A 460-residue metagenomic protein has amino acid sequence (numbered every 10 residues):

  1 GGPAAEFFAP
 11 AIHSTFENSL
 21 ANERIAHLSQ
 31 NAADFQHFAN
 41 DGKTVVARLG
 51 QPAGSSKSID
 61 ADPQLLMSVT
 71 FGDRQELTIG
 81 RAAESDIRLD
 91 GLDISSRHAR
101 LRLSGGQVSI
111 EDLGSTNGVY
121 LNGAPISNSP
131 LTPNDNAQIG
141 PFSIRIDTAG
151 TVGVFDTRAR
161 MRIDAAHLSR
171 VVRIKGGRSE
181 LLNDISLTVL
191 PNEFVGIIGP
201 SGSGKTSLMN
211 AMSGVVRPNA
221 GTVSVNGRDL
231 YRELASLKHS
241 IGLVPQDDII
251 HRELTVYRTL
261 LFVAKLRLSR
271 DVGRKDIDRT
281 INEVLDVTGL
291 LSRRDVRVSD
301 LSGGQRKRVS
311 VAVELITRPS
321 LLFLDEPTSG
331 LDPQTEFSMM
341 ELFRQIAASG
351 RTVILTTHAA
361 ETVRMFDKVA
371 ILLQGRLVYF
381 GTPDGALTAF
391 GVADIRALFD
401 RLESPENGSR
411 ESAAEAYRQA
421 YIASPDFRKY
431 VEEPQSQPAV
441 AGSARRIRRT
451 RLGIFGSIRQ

Functional and structural regions predicted by a protein language model:
G1-A9, S14, T70-P141: Forkhead-associated
A4-F8, T15, L20, V108 (+12 more regions): Topological signature of polytopic alpha-helical transporters
L121, G221-D229, L237: Conserved ABC transporter NBD signature motif
S213: Helix-to-loop junction immediately C-terminal to a conserved catalytic motif
R252-S269: Q-loop/switch helix immediately C-terminal to the Walker
L261, K265, D276-R293: Conserved ABC ATPase "signature" region
E314-L315: ABC ATPase C-loop
L322-D325: Catalytic Walker B motif of ABC-type/P-loop ATPase nucleotide-binding domains
